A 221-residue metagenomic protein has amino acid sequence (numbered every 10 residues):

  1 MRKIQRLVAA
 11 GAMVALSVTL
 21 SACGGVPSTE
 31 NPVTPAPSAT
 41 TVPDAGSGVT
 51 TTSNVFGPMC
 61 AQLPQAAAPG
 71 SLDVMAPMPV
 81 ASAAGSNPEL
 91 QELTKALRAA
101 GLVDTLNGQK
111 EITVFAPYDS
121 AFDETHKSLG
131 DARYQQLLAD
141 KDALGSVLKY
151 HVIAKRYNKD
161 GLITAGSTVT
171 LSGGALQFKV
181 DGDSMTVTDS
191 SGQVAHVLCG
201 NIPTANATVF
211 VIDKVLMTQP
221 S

Functional and structural regions predicted by a protein language model:
R2-S221: Mature, structured domains of secreted/extracytosolic soluble proteins
